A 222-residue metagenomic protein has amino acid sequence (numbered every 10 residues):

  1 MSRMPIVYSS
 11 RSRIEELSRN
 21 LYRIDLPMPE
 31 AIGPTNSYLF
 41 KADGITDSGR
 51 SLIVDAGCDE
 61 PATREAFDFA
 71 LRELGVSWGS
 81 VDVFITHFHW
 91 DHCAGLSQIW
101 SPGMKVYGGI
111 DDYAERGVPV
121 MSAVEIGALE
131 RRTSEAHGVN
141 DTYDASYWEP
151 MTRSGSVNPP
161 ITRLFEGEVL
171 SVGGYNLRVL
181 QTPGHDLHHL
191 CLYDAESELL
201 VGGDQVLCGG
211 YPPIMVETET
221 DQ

Functional and structural regions predicted by a protein language model:
M1-E15: Short glycine- and acidic-rich boundary segments immediately preceding or forming the N-terminal edge of structured
R11-V76, L192-Q205: Conserved beta-strand hairpin/beta-sheet module of binuclear metal-dependent hydrolase folds, prominently
L17-D25, Y147-R153, G173-Y175: Short Pro/Gly-enriched beta-strand edge/turn motifs at strand-loop
N20-Y22, F67, P160, E168 (+2 more regions): Short beta-strand or tight-loop elements that sit immediately N-terminal to catalytic metal-binding acidic residues
Y22-I24, F84, Y107, T162-L164 (+2 more regions): Hydrophobic/aromatic beta-strand patches that form the interior of the parallel beta-sheet core in alpha/beta enzyme
E30-G33, L164, P183-D186: A short catalytic or substrate-binding loop motif that flags glycine-/basic-rich loops and adjacent residues that bind
G33, D59-R64, D68-S171, C208: Active-site HxH/HxHxD metal-binding segment of metal-dependent hydrolases
S48-I53, C58-P61, T152-R153, V157 (+2 more regions): Metallo-beta-lactamase
